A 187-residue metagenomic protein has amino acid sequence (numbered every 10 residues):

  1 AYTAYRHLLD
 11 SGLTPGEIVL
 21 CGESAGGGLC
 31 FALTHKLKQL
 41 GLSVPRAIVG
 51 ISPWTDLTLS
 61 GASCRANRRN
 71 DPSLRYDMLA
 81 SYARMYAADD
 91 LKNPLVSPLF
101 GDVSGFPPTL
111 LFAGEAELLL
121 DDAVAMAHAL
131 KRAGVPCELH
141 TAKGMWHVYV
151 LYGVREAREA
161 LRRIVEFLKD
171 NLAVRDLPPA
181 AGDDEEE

Functional and structural regions predicted by a protein language model:
Y2-E187: Alpha/beta-hydrolase superfamily serine-hydrolase fold, recognizing
